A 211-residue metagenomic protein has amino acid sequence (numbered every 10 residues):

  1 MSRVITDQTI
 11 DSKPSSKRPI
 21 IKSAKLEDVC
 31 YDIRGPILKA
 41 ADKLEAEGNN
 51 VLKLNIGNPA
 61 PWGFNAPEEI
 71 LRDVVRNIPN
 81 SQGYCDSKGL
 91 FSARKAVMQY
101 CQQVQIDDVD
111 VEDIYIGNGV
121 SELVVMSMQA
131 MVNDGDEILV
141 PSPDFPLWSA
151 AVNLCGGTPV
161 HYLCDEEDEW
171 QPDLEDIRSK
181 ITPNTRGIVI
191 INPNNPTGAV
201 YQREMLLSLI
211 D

Functional and structural regions predicted by a protein language model:
R3-K22, E27-G119, M126: N-terminal small-domain helix-loop-helix segment of the aminotransferase-like
I37, A41, W148, S208-L209: Aromatic/hydrophobic pocket-lining residues that form π-stacking "cages" and hydrophobic walls in ligand
A40, S127, D176-K180: CheY-like receiver
D108-I114, D134-E137, N184: Short acidic capping loops at alpha-helix termini that bridge into adjacent secondary structure
A130-V152: Conserved PLP-anchoring active-site segment centered on the Schiff-base-forming lysine
N153-V160: A short helix-loop-beta submotif of the ANL/AMP-binding
V160, D165-D211: Active-site phosphate-binding strand-loop segment of PLP-dependent enzymes
